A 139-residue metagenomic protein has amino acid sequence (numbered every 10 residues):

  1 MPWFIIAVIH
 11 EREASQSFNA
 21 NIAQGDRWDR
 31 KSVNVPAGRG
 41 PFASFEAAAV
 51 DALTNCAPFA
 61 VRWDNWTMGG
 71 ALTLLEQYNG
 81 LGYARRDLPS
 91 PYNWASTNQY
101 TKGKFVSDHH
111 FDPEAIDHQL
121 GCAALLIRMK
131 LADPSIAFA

Functional and structural regions predicted by a protein language model:
M1-S17, A52-L53: Short, functionally critical alpha-helical segments immediately adjacent to catalytic or ligand/cofactor-binding
W3, F18, W28, W63-W66 (+1 more regions): A residue-identity detector for tryptophan
R12-S17, R27, F59, L81: Solvent-exposed loop/turn segments at secondary-structure junctions within structured extracellular/periplasmic domains
F18-G38: Substrate-binding/active-site groove segments that recognize and process beta-1,4-linked N-acetyl-hexosamine
G38-A139: Non-catalytic cell-wall polysaccharide-engagement segments
